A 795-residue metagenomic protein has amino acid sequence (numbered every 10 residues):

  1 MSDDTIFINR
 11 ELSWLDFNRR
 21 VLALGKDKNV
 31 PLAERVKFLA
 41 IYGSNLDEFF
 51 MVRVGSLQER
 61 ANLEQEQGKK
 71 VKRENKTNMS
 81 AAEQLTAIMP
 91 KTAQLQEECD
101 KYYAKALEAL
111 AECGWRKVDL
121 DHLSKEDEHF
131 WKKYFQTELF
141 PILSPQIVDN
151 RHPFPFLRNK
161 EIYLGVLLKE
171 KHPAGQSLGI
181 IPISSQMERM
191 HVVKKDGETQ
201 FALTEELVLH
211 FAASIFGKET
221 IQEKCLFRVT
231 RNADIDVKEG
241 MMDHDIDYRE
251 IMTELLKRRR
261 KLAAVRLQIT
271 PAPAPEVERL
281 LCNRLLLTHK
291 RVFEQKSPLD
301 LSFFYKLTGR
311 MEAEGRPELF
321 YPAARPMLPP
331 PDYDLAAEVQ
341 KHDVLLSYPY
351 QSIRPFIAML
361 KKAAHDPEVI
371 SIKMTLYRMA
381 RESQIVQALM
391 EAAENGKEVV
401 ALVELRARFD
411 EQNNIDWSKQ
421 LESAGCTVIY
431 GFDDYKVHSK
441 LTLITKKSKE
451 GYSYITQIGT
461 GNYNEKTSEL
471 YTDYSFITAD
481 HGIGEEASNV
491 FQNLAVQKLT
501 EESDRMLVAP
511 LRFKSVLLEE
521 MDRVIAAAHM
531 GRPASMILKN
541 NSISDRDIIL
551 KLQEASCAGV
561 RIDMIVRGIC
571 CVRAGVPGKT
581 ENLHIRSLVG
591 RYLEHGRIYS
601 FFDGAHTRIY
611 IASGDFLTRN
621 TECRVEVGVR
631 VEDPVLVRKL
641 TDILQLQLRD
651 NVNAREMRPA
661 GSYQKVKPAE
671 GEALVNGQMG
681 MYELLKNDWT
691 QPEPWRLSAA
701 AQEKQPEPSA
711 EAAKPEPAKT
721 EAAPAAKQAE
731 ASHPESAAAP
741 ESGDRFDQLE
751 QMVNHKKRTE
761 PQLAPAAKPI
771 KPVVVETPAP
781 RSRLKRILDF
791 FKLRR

Functional and structural regions predicted by a protein language model:
M1-M536, E554, A558, C570-R795: N-terminal localization/anchoring segments of enzymes in phospholipid and broader phosphate metabolism
R546: Active-site glycine- and acidic-residue-rich loops that bind and position anionic ligands or nucleotide-like cofactors
R561-I565: Hydrophobic alpha/beta core scaffold segments
